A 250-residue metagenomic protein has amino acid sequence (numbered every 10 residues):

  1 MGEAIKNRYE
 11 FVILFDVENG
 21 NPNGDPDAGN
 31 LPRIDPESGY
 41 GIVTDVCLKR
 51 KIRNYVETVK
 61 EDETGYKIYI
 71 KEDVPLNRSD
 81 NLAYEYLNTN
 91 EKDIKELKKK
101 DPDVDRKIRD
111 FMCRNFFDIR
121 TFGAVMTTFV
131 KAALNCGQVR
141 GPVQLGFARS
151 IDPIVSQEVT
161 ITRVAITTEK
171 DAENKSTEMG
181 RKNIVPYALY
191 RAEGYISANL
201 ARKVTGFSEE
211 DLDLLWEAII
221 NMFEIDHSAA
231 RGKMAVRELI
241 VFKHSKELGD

Functional and structural regions predicted by a protein language model:
M1-D250: RNA-binding basic/glycine-rich loop and surface signature characteristic of RAMP-family CRISPR effectors
